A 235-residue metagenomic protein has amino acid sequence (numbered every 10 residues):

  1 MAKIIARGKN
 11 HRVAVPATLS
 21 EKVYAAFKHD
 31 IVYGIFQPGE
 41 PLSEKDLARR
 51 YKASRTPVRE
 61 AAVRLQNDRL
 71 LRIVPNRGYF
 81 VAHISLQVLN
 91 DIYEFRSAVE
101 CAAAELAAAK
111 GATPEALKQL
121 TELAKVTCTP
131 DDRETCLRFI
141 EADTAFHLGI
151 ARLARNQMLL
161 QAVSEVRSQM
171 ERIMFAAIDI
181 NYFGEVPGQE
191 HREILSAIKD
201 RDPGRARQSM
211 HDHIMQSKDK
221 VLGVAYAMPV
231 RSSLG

Functional and structural regions predicted by a protein language model:
M1-A109, L222-G235: Short linear motifs at protein or domain termini
P41, S164, F175-I178, F183: Short capping/connector residues at structural and topological boundaries
R50, I180-G235: C-terminal regulatory/effector modules of DNA-binding transcriptional regulators
N67, L71-R72, V166-S168, F183-E185: Mobile beta-alpha loop/short-helix "lid" or hinge segments that flank ligand
I92, R96, A109-A176, G188-A197 (+1 more regions): Conserved amphipathic alpha-helical segments that form helical-bundle/coiled-coil interaction surfaces
